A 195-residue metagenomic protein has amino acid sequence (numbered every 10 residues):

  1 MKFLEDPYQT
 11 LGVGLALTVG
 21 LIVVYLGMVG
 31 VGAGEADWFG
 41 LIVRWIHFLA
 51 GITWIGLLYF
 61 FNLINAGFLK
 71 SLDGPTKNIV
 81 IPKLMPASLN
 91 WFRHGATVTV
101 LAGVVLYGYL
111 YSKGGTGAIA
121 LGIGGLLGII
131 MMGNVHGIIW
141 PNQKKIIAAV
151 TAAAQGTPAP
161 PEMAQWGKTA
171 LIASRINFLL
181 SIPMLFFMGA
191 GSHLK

Functional and structural regions predicted by a protein language model:
M1-K195: Polytopic transmembrane helical bundles with strong interfacial aromatic enrichment
